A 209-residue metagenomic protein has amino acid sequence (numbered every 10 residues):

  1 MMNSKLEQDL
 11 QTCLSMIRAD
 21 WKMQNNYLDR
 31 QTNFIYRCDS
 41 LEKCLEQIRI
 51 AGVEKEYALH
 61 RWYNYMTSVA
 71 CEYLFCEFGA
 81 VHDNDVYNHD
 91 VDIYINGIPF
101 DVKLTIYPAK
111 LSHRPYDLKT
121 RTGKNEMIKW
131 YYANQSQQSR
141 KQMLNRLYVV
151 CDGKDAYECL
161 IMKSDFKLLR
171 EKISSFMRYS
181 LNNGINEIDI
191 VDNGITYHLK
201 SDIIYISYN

Functional and structural regions predicted by a protein language model:
M1-H89, L104-N209: Nucleic-acid endonuclease domains
I93, I98-I106: Conserved catalytic cores of phosphodiester-cleaving nucleases, focusing on short active-site segments
